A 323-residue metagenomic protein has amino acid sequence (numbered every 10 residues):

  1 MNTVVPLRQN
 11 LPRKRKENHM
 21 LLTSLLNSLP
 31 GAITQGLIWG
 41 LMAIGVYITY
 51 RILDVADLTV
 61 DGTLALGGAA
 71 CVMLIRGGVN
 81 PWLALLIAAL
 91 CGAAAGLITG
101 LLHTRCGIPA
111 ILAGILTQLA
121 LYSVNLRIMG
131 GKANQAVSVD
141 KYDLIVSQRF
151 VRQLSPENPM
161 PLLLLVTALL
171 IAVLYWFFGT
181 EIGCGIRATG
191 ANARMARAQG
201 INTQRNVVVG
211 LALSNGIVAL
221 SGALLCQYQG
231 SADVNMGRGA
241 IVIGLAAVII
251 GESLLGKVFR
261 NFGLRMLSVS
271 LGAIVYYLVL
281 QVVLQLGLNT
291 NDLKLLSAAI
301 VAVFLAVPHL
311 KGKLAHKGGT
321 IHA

Functional and structural regions predicted by a protein language model:
T3, L7, R15, A191-A198 (+4 more regions): Cytosolic-side transmembrane-helix boundaries in multi-pass membrane proteins
T3-M42, A70, G77-L83, R152 (+1 more regions): Membrane-interfacial amphipathic/re-entrant helices at transmembrane-helix boundaries
Y50-R105, Q153-P156, V258, Q285: Membrane-embedded helix boundary and interhelical linker motif in transport proteins
R51-A56, L97-L144, E181, G230-V234 (+1 more regions): Short loop segments and helix-boundary regions at transmembrane helix junctions of multi-pass inner-membrane proteins
V79-L119, V124, L165-A168, L271-G272 (+1 more regions): Alpha-helical transmembrane segments within multi-pass membrane transporters and channels
A95, P156-I241: Helix-loop-helix "hairpin" substructures at the membrane interface of multi-pass membrane proteins
A110, G114-G179, V209, D233-V234 (+2 more regions): Transmembrane helix-bundle core of multi-pass membrane transporters and related energy-transducing complexes
V218, G222-L295: Transmembrane alpha-helical segments in multi-pass inner-membrane proteins
